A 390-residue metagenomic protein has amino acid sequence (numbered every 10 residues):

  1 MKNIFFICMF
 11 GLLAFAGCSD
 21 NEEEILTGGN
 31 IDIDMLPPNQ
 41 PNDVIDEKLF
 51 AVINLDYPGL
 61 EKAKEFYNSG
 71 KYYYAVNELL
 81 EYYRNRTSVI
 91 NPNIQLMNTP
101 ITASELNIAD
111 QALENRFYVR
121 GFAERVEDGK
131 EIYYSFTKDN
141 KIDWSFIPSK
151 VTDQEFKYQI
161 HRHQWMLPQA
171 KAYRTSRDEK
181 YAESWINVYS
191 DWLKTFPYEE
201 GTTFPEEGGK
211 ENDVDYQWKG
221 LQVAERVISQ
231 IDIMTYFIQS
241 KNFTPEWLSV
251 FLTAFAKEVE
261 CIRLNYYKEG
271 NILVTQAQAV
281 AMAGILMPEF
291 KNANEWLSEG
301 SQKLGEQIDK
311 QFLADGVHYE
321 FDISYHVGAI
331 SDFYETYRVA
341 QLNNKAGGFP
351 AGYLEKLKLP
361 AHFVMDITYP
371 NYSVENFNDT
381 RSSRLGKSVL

Functional and structural regions predicted by a protein language model:
M1-I4: Positively charged n-region of N-terminal signal peptides that target proteins for export
I7-A14: Bacterial N-terminal signal peptides
A14-F15, R174, S382: Hydrophobic alpha-helical membrane context
F15-P38: Bacterial Sec-dependent N-terminal signal peptides
N30, P37, V44, I53-I147 (+1 more regions): Extended, charge-enriched "interface" segments that sit outside catalytic cores
Y134, D139-T368, S373: Aromatic-lined, polymer-binding surfaces characteristic of secreted/periplasmic polysaccharide-degrading enzymes
F377-D379: Aromatic/acidic polysaccharide-binding cleft in carbohydrate-active enzymes
R384-L390: Aromatic (Trp/Tyr) and acidic
